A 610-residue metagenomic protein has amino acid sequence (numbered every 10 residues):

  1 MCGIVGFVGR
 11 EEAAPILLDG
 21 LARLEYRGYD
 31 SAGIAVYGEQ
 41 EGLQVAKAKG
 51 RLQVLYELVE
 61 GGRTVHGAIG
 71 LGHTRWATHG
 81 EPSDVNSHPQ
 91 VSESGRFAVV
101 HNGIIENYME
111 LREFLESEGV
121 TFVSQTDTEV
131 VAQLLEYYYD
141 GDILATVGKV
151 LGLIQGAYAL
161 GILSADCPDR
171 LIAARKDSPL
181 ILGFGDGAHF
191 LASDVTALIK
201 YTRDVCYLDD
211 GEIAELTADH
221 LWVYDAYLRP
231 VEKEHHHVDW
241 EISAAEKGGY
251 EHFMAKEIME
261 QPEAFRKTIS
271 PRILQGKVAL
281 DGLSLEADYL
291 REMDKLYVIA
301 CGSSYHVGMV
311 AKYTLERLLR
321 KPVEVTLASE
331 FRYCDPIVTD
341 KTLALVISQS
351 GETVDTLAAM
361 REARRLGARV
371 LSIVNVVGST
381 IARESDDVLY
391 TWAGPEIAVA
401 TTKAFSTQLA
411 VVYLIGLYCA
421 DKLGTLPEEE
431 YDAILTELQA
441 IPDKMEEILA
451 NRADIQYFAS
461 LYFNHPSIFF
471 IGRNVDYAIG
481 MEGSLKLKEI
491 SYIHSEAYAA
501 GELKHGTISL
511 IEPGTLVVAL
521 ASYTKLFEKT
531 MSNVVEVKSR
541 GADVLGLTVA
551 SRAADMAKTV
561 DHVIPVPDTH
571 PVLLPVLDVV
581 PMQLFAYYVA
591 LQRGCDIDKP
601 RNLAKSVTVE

Functional and structural regions predicted by a protein language model:
M1-K247, E251, E263-D294, H306 (+7 more regions): Conserved short alpha-helical segments that host acidic/polar catalytic motifs at enzyme active sites
A68, G72-V85, P271-A287, A311-I347 (+2 more regions): Glycine-rich oxoanion-binding loops at beta->alpha junctions
P89-V91, I172-A173, V205-C206, I213-E215 (+11 more regions): Replace "in large, NTP-powered and nucleic-acid-processing enzymes" with "in large, NTP-powered factors and other
A157-A188, F458, F463-E489, M531: Acidic/histidine-rich
Q261-F265, I269-Y297, D387-L516, A590-E610: Active-site phosphate/pyrophosphate-binding segments
R291-A440, L520-K525, K529-V563, F585: Glycine-rich phosphate-binding loops that contact phosphosugars or nucleotide phosphates
D543, D568-E610: Generic C-terminus detector
